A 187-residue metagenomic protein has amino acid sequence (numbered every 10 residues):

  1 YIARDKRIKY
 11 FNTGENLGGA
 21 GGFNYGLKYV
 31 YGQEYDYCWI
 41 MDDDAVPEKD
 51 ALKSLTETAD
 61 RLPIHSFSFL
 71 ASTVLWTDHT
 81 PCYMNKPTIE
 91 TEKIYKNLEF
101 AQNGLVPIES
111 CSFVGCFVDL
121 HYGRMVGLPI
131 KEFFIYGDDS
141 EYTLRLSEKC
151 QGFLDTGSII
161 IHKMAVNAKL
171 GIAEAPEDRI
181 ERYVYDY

Functional and structural regions predicted by a protein language model:
Y1-F11: Acidic donor-binding segment of Leloir-type glycosyltransferases
T13-Q33: Glycine-rich, basic loop-to-helix element that forms the pyrophosphate-binding segment of sugar-nucleotide handling
F23, D50-S54, D138: Acidic donor-diphosphate engagement hotspot in glycosyltransferases and nucleotidyltransferases that stabilizes
E34-D44: Short beta-strand-to-loop acidic/aromatic patch adjacent to the donor-nucleotide binding site
D50-M84: Conserved donor NDP-sugar-binding/catalytic core segment of glycosyltransferases
L98-V118: A recurrent flexible, glycine/aromatic-enriched loop bordering the glycosyltransferase active site that acts as
C116-L128, E132-S158: A short, conserved alpha-helix in the catalytic core of glycosyltransferases
L144, Q151-Y187: Active-site-adjacent helix/loop segment of glycosyltransferases that harbors family-specific signature motifs
